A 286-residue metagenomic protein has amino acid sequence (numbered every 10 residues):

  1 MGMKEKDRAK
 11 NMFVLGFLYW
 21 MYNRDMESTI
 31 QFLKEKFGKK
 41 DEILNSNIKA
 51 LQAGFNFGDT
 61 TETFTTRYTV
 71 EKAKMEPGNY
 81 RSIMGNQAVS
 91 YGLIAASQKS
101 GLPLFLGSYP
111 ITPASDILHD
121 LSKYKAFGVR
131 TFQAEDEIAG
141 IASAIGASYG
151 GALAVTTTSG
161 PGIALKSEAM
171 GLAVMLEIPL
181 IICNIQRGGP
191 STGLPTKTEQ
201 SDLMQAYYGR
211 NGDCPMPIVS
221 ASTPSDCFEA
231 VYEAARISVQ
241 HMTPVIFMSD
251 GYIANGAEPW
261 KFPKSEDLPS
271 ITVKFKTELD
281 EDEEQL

Functional and structural regions predicted by a protein language model:
M1-S100: Active-site cofactor/cluster-binding pocket
Q31-L33, Q98-K99, S122, Y149 (+1 more regions): Short acidic (Asp/Glu) and glycine-rich catalytic loops that position anionic groups and cofactors
K34-N47, P113-H119, N255-P259: Short, mixed-charge aromatic SLiMs
A50, E71-M75, P110-P113, G162 (+2 more regions): A glycine-rich phosphate-binding loop feature that marks nucleotide/adenosyl-phosphate handling sites
Y68-Q133, S143-G146: Accessory "access/gating" subregions that flank catalytic or transport cores
I83-G92, S100, A230-L286: Flexible, low-complexity linker and terminal segments
T112-A206, P217-S238: Thiamine diphosphate
